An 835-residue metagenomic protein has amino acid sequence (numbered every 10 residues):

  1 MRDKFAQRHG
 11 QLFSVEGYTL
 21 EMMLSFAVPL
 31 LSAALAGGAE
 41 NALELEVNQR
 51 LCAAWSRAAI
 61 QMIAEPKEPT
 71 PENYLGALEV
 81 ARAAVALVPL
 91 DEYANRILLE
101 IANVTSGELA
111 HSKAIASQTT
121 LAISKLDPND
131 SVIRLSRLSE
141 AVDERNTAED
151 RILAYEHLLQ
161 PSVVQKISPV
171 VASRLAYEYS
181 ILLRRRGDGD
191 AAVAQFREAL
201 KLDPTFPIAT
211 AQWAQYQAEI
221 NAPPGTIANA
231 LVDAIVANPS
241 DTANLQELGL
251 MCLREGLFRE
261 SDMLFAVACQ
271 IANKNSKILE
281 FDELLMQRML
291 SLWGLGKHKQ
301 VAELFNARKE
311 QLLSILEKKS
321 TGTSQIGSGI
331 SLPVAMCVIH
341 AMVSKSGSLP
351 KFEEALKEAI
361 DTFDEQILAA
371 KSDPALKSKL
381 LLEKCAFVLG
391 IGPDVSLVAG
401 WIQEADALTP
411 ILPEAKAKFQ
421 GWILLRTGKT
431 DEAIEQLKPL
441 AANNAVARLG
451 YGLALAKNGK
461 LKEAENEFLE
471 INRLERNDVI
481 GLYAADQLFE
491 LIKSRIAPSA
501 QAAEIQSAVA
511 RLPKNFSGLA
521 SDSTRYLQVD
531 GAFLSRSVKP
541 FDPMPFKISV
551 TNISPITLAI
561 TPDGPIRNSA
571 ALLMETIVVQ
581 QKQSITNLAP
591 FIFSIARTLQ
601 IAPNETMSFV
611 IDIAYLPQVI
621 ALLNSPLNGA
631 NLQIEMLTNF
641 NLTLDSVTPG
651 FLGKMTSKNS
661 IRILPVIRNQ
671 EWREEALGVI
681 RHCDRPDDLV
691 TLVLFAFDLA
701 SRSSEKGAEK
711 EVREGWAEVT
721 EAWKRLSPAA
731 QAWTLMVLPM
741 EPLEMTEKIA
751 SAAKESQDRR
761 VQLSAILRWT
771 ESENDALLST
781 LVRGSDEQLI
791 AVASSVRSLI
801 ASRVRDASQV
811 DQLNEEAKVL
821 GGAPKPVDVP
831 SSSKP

Functional and structural regions predicted by a protein language model:
A33-N48, A83-A94, T120-D130, L158-A172 (+6 more regions): Flexible helix-coil transition and linker loops at the boundaries of alpha-helical arrays
E44-V47, A94, I133, S168 (+10 more regions): TPR alpha-solenoid repeat register
R50, I97, S136, E178 (+7 more regions): Canonical tetratricopeptide repeat
A53, I60, E100-N103, S139 (+8 more regions): Residue-level recognition of tetratricopeptide repeat
L488-P540: Low-complexity, acidic Ser/Thr/Pro/Gly-rich terminal tails and inter-domain linkers that flank the onset of structured
P555-T606: The feature marks short-to-medium sequence segments in extracytoplasmic or secretory-pathway proteins
F640-D687: Short beta-strand elements
